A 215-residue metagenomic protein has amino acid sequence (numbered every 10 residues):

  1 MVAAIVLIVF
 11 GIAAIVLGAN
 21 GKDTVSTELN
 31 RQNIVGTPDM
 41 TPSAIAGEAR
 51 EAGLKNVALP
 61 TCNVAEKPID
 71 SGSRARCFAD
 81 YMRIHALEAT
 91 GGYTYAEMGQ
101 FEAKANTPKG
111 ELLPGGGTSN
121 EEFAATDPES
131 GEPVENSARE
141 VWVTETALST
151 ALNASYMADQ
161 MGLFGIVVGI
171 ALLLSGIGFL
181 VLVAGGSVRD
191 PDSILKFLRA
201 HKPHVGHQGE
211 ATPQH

Functional and structural regions predicted by a protein language model:
M1, M157-H215: Juxtamembrane interface at the cytosolic side of transmembrane helices
M1-T24, A184: Hydrophobic secretory-pathway targeting helix
A13, L87, M157: Residue-level marker of positions within ordered structural domains that often coincide with functionally constrained
D23-I34: Juxtamembrane membrane-water interface segments immediately C-terminal to a transmembrane helix
E28, Y81, H85, A151 (+1 more regions): Residues that form generic nucleotide/phosphate-binding pockets
G36-V143: Long, solvent-exposed extracytoplasmic domains/loops
N120-L174: Short, aromatic-rich amphipathic segments at membrane interfaces that lie adjacent to a transmembrane helix or signal
